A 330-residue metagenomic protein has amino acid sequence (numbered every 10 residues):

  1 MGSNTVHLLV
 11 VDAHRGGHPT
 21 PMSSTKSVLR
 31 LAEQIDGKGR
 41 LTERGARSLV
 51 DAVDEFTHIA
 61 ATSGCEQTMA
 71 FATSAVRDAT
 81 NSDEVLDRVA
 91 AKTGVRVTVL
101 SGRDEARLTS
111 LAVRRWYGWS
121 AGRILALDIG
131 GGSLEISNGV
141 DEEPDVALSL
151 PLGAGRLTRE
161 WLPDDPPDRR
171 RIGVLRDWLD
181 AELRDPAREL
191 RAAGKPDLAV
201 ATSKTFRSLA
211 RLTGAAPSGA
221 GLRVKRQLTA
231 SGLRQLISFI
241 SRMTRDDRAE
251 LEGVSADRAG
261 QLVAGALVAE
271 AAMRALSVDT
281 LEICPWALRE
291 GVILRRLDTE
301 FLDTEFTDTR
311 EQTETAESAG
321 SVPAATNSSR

Functional and structural regions predicted by a protein language model:
M1-T20: N-terminal basic/disordered segments at the start of proteins
T5-H7, S133, F206: Structural motif
V10, L29, Q34-C65, T73-R123 (+3 more regions): Helical "lid/coupling" subdomains associated with nucleotide-phosphate turnover
G17-K26, R30, S63: N-terminal glycine-rich anion-binding loops that anchor highly charged ligand groups
A70: Dinucleotide-binding Rossmann-like beta1-alpha1 core, especially the glycine-rich loop that anchors the ADP
L125-S133, S137: A generic, well-ordered mixed alpha/beta core segment in the N-terminal half of proteins
